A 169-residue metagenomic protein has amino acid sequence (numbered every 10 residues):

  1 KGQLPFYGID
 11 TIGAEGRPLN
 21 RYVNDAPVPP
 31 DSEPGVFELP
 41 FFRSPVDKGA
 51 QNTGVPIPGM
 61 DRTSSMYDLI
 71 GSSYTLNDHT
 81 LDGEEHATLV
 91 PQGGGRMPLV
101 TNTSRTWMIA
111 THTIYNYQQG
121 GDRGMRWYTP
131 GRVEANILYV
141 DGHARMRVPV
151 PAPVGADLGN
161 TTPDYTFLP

Functional and structural regions predicted by a protein language model:
K1-P169: Short, well-structured segments within or immediately adjacent to enzyme catalytic domains that line ligand-binding
